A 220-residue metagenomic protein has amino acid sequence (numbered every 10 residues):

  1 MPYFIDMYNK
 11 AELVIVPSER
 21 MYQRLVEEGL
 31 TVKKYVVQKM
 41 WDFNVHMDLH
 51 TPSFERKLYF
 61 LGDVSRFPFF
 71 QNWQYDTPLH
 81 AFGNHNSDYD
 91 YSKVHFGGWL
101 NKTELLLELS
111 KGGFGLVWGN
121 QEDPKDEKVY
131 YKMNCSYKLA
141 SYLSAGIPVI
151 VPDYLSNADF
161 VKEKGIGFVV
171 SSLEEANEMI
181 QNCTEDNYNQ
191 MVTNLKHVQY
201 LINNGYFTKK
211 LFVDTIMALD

Functional and structural regions predicted by a protein language model:
M1-D6, F43-N44: Nucleotide-sugar donor phosphate/pyrophosphate-binding loop at the beta->alpha transition of glycosyltransferases
F4-I5, N9-K34: A short, active-site helix/loop in glycosyltransferases that binds the activated sugar's phosphate group
R20, M40-W41: Carbohydrate-associated surface elements
R20-Y22, S65-R66, S156-N157, E175: Alpha-helix capping/helix-boundary segments
W41-S110: Conserved catalytic-core segment of nucleotide-activated headgroup transferases in glycan assembly
T103, L107-S144, V151-D159: Nucleotide-sugar-dependent
K164-V170: A short acidic/histidine/glycine-rich donor-binding loop in glycosyltransferase catalytic cores
S171-E174, E178, E185-A218: A charged, aromatic-enriched C-terminal amphipathic alpha-helix characteristic of glycosyltransferases across folds
